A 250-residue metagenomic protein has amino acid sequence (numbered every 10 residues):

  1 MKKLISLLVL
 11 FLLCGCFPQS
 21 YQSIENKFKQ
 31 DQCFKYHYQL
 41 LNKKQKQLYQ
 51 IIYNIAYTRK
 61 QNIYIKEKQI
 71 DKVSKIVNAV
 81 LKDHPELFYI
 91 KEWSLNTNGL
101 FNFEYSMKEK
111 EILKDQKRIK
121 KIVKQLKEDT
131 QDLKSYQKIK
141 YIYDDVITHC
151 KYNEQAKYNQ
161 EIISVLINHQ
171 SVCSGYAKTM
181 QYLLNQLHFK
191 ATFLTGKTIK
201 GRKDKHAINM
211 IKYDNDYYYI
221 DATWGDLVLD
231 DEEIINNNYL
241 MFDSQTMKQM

Functional and structural regions predicted by a protein language model:
K2-Q19: Sec-dependent N-terminal signal peptides of Gram-positive bacterial secreted proteins and lipoproteins
C16-K121: Linear, non-domain "peripheral" regions
Q19-C33, Y38-N42, C173, W224-M250: Intrinsically disordered, low-complexity repeat and linker tracts
Y64, N153-K157, I167-N168, D204 (+2 more regions): Repeated polar recognition positions within modular binding domains
K68-Q69, I162-Y176: A short, highly charged nucleic-acid-interacting micro-segment common to nuclease and nuclease-linked defense proteins
E111-V165: Secondary-structure boundary elements
N153, K157-Q160, Q170, A191-R202: Catalytic cysteine-centered active-site loop
G175-M247: Hydrophobic/aromatic-rich core segments of domains that either
